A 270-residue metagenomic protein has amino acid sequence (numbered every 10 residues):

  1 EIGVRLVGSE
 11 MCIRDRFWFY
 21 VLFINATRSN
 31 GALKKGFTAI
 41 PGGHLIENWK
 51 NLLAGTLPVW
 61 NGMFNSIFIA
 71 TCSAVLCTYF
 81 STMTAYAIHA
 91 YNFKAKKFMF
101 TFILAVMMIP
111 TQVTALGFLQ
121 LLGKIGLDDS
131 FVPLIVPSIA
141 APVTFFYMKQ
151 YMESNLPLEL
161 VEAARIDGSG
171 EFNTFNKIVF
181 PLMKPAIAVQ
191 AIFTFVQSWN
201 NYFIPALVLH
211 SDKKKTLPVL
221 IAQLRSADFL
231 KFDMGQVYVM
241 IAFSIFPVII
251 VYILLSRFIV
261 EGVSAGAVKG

Functional and structural regions predicted by a protein language model:
E1-I2: Short, exposed "boundary/linker" segments that immediately precede the start of a downstream structural module
S9-E10, R14-G270: A structural signal for multi-pass alpha-helical bundles of membrane permease subunits that mediate small-molecule
